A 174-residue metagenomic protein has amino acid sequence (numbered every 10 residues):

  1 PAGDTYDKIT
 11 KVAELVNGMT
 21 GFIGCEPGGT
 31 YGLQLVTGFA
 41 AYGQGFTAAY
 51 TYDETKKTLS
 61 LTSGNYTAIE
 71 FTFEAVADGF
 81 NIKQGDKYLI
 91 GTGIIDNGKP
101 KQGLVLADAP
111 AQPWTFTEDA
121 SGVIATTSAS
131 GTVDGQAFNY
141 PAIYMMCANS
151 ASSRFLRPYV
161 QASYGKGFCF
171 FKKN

Functional and structural regions predicted by a protein language model:
A2-N174: Lectin-like carbohydrate-binding module/patch detector with strong preference for beta-trefoil
